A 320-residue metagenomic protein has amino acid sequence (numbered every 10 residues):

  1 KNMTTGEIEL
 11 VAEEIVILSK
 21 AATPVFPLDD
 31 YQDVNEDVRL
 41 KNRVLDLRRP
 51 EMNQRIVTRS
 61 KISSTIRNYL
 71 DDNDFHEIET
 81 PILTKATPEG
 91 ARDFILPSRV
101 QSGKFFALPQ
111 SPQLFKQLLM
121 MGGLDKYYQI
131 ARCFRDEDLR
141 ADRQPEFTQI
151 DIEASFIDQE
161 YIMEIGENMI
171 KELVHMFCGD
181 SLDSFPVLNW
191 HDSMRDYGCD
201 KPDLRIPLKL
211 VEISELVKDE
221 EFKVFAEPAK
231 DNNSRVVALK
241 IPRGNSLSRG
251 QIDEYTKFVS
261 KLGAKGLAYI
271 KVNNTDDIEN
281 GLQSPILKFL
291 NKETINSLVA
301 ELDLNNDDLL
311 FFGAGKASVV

Functional and structural regions predicted by a protein language model:
K1-V320: Class II aminoacyl-tRNA synthetase catalytic cores and aaRS-like
